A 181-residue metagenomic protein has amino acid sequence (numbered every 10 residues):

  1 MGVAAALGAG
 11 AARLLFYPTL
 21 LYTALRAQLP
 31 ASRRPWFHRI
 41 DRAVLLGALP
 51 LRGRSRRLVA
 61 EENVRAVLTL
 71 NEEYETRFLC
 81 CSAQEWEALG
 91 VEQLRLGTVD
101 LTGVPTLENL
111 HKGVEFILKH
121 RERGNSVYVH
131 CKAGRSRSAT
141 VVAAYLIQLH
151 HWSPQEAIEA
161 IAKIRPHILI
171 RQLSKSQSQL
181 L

Functional and structural regions predicted by a protein language model:
M1-S32: RNA-binding accessory domains that recognize and position tRNA/RNA substrates
R26-V129, A133, A144-L180: Cysteine-based protein phosphatase catalytic domain of the PTP/DSP
R135-T140: Glycine-rich nucleophile elbow surrounding the catalytic serine of serine-hydrolase chemistry
